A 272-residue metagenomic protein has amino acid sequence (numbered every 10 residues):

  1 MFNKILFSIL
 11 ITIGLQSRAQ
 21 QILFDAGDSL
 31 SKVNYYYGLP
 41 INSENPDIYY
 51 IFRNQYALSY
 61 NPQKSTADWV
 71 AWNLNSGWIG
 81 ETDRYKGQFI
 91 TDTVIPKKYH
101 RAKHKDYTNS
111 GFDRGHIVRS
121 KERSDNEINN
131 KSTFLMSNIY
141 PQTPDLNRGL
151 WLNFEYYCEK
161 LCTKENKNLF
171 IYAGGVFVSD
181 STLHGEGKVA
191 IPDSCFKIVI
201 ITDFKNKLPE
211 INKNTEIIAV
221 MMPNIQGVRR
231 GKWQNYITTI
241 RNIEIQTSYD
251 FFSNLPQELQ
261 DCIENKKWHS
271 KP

Functional and structural regions predicted by a protein language model:
M1-L23: Bacterial Sec-dependent N-terminal signal peptides
S17-P272: Domain-level detector for secreted/extracellular nuclease and nuclease-toxin modules, and for the ENPP-like C-terminal
